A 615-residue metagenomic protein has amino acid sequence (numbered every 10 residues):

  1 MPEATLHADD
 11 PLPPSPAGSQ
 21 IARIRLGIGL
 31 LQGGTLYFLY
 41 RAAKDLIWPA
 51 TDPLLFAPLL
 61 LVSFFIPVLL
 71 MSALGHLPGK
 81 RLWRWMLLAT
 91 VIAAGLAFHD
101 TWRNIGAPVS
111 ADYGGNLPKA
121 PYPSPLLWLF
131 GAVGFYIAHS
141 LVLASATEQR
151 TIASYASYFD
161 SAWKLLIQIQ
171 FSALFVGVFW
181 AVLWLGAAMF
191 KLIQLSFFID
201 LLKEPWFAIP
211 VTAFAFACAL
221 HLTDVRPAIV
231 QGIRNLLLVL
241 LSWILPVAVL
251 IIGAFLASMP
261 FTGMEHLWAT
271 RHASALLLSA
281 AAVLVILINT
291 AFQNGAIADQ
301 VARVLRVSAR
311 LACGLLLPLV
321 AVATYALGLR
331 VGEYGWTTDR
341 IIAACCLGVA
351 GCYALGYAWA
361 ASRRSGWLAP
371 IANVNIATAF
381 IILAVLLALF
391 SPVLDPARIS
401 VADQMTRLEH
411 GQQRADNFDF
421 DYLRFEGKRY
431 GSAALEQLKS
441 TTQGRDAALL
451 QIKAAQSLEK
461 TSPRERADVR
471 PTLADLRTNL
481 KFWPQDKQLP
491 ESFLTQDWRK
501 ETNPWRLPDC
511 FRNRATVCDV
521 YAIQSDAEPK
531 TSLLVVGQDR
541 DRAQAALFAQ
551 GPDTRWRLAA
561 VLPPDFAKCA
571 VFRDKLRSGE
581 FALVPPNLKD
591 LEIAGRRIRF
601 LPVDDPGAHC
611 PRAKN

Functional and structural regions predicted by a protein language model:
M1-L319, L329-F390: Hydrophobic/aromatic interaction determinants used to assemble and anchor large protein complexes
R23-R25, R41, R81-R84, R103 (+28 more regions): Arginine residue identity/basic-tract feature
A132-F135, Q149-A156, W180, L192 (+8 more regions): Low-complexity, intrinsically disordered regions enriched in charged/polar residues
G186-A187, A254, A326-L327, T442-L449: Short amphipathic alpha-helical segments with coiled-coil-like heptad repeat character
V385-A415: Hydrophobic alpha-helical transmembrane segments in integral membrane proteins
N417-N615: Extracytosolic and intramembrane catalytic regions of membrane-associated proteins in envelope/secretory systems
